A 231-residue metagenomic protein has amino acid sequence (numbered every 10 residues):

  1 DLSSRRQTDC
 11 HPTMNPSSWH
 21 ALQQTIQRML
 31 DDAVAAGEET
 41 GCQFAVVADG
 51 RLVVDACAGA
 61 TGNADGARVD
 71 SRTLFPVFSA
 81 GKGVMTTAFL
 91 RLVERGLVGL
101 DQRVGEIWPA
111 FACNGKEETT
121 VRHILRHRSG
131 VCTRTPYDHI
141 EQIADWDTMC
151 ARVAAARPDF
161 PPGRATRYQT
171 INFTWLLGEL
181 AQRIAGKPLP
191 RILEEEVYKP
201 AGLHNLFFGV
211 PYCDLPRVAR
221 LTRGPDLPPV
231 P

Functional and structural regions predicted by a protein language model:
L2, H11-P12: Short hydrophobic targeting helices and cationic amphipathic motifs that mediate membrane/organellar targeting
R5-R6: Basic polycationic patches enriched in arginine
P16-V77, G99-Q102: Short, conserved catalytic-motif segment at the N-terminal edge
R51, N114-P231: Short, surface-exposed loop or secondary-structure junction motifs that flank catalytic or metal-binding residues
K82: Short, conserved phosphate/pyrophosphate- and ester-handling motifs at nucleotide-, phospho-/glycolipid
M85: Active/ligand-binding-proximal structured segments within catalytic/core domains that scaffold catalytic residues
L100-N114, K199-A201: Short, glycine/proline-biased beta-turn/loop segments that scaffold the active-site neighborhood
